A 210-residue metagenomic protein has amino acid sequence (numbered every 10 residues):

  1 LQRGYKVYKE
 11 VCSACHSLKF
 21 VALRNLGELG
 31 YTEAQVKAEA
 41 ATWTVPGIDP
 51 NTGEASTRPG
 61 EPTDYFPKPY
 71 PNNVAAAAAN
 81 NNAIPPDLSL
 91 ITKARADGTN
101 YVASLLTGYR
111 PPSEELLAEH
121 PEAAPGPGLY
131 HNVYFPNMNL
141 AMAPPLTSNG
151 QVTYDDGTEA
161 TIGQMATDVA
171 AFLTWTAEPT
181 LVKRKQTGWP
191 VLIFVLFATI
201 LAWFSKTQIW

Functional and structural regions predicted by a protein language model:
L1, Y5, N81, R95 (+2 more regions): Solvent-exposed, acidic/flexible segments
L1-K6, S17-Y31, Q35-V36, G157 (+1 more regions): Electrostatic cytochrome c docking/interface patches
L1-L18, W189-F194, A198: Sequence/structural segment immediately N-terminal to covalent heme-attachment motifs in c-type and related
K6-L18, P67-P71, I84-K93, Y101-S104 (+1 more regions): C-type cytochrome heme c attachment motif
S17-L90: His/Cys-centered metal/cofactor-coordination and adjacent catalytic loops
P86-P127: Acidic, glycine-rich loop-and-strand cores that form catalytic or ligand-binding grooves in diverse globular domains
Y134-P136, M142-E178: Extended, hydrophilic extramembrane loops/domains of integral membrane proteins
R184-W210: Juxtamembrane interface at the cytosolic side of transmembrane helices
